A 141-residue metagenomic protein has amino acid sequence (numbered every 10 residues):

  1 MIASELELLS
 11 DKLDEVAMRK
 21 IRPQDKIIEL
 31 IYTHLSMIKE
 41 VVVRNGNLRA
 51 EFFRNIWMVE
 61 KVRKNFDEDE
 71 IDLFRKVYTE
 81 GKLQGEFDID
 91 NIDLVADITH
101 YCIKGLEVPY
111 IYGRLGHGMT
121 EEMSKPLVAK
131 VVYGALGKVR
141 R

Functional and structural regions predicted by a protein language model:
M1: A glycine-rich, basic-preceded beta-loop-alpha segment at the flavin cofactor/substrate interface of flavin-utilizing
S4, D11-E40, V95-T99, K125: Hydrophobic alpha-helical connector segments
S4, D69, D90: Residue-level signal for short amphipathic helical patches enriched in basic/charged and nearby hydrophobic residues
E5, L9, L13, I38 (+3 more regions): Hydrophobic recognition helices of helix-based DNA-binding modules
E29, L35-R75, L83: Short secondary-structure transition hinges
G46-F53, E60, K82-A129, V139-R141: Hydrophobic/aromatic-rich alpha-helical bundle segments in the mid-to-C-terminal region
